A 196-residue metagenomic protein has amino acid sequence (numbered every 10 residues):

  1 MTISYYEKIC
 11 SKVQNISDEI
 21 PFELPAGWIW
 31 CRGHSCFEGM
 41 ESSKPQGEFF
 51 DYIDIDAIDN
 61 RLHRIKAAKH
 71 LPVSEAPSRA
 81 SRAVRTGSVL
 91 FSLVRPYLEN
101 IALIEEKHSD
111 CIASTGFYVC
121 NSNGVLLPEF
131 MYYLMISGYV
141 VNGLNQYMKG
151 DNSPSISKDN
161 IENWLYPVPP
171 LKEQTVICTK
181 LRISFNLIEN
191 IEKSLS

Functional and structural regions predicted by a protein language model:
M1-S11: Extended, domain-scale alpha-helical bundle/helix-rich regions
K12-E19, H34-P45, I53-T86, E106: Sequence-specific dsDNA recognition surfaces
K12-K44, P167, L171-C178, S184-S196: Non-catalytic DNA-recognition/assembly elements of restriction-modification systems
R79-G138, M148-K158: A short beta-sheet element
V140-G143: Periplasmic-binding protein-like
